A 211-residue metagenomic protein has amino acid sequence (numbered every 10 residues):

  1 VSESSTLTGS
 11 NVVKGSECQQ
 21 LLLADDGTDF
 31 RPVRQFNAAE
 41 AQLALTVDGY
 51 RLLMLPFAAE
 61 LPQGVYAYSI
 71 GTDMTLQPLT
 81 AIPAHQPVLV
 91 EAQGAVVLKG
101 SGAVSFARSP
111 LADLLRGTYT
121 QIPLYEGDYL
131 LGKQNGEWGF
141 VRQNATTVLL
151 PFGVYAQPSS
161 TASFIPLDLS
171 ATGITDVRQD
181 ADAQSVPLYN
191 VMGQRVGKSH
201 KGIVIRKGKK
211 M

Functional and structural regions predicted by a protein language model:
S2-P62, Q77-I174: A short, polar beta-strand/turn micro-motif
L61-T72, S185-V191: Change to "...patches in solvent-exposed regions of secreted, membrane-anchored, or virion-exposed structural
T72, G136, G208-K209: Beta-strand-connecting loop/turn residues
A171-M211: C-terminal outer-membrane/trafficking sorting elements
